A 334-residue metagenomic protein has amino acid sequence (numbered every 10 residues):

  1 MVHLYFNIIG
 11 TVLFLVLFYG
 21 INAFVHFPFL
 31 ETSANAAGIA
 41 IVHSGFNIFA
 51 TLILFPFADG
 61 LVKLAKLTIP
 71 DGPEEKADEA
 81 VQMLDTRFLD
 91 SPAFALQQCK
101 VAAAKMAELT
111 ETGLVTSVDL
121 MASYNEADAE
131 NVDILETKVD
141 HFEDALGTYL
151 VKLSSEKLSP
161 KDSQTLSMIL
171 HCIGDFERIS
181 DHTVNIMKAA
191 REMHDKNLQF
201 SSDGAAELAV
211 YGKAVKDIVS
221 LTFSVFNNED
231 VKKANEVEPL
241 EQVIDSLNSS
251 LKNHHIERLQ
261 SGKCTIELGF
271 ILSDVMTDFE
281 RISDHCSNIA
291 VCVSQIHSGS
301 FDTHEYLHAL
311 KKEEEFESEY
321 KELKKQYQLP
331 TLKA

Functional and structural regions predicted by a protein language model:
M1-Y5, I9, G45: Hydrophobic residues within alpha-helical transmembrane segments of multi-pass solute transporters/permease subunits
L15-G38, V42, F46-A334: Cytosolic, long alpha-helical scaffolding segments
